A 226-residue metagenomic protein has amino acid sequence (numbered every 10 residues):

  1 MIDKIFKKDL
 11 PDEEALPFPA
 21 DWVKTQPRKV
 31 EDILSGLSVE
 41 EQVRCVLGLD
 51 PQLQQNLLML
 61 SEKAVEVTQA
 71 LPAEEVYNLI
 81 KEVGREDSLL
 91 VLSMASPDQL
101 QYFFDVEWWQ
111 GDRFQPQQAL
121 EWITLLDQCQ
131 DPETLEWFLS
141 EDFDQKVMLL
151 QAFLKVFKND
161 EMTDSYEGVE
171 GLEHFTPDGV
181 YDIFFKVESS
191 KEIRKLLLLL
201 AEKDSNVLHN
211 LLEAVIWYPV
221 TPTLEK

Functional and structural regions predicted by a protein language model:
M1-M94, D98-K226: General marker for long, soluble alpha-helical cores
